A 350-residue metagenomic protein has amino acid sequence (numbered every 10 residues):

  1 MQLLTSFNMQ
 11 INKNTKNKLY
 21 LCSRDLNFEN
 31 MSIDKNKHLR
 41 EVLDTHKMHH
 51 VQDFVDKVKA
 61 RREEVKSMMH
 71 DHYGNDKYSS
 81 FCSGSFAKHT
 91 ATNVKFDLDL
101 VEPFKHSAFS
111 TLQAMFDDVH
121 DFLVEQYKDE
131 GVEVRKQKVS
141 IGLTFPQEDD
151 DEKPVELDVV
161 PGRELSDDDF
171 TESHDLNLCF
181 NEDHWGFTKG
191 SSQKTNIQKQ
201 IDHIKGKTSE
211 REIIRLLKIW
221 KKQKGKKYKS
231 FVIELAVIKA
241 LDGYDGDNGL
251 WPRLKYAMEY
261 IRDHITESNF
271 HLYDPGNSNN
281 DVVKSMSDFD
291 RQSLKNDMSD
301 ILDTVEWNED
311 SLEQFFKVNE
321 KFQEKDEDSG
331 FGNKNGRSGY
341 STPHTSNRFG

Functional and structural regions predicted by a protein language model:
Q2-F81, S85-K95, H106-Q113, F349: N-terminal regions immediately upstream of nucleotidyltransferase
L3, F7, T15, Y20-E41 (+1 more regions): Terminal (often C-terminal) interaction modules
M31-R40, K88, Q147-L216, S278 (+6 more regions): Extended, alpha-helix-rich binding/interface surfaces that flank or overlap catalytic cores and mediate recognition
K66-H72, V119-D168: Conserved catalytic core of two-metal-ion nucleotidyltransferases
S80, V132-K136, S230: Short beta-strand
H89-L123, E156-V160: Catalytic metal-binding acidic patch
V94-P103, S191-Q198, E234: Glycine-rich, often proline-containing surface loops adjacent to acidic residues and nearby aromatics that form
K205-Q323: Conserved nucleotidyltransferase catalytic core and NTase-mimicking acidic/glycine-rich helix/loop elements in nucleic
